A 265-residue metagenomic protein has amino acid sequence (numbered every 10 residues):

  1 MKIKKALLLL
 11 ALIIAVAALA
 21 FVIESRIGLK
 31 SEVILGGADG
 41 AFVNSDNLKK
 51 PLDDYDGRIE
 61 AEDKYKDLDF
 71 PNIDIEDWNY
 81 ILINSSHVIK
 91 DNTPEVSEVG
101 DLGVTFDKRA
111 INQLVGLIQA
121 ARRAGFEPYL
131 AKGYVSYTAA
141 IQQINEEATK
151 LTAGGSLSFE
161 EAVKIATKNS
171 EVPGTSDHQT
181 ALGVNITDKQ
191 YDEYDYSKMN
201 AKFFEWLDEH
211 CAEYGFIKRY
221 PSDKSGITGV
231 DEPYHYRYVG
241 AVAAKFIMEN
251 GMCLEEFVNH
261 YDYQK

Functional and structural regions predicted by a protein language model:
K4-I13, A17-K265: Extracytoplasmic cell-surface/polysaccharide-interacting catalytic and binding patches
